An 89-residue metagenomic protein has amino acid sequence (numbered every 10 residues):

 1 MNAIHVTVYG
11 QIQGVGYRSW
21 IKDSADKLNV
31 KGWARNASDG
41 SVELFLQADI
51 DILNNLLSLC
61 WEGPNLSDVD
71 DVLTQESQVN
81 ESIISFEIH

Functional and structural regions predicted by a protein language model:
M1-H89: Intrinsically disordered, low-complexity, mixed-charge
